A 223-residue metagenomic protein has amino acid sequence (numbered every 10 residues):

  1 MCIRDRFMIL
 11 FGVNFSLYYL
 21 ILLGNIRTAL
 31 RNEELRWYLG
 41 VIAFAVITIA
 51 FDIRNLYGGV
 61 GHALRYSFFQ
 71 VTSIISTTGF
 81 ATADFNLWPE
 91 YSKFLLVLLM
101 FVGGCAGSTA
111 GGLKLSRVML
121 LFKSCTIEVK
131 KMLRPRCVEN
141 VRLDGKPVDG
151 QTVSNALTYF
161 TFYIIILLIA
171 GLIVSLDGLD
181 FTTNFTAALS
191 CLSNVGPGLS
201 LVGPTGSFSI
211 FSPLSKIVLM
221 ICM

Functional and structural regions predicted by a protein language model:
I3-M223: Membrane-proximal intracellular helices of multi-pass ion channels
